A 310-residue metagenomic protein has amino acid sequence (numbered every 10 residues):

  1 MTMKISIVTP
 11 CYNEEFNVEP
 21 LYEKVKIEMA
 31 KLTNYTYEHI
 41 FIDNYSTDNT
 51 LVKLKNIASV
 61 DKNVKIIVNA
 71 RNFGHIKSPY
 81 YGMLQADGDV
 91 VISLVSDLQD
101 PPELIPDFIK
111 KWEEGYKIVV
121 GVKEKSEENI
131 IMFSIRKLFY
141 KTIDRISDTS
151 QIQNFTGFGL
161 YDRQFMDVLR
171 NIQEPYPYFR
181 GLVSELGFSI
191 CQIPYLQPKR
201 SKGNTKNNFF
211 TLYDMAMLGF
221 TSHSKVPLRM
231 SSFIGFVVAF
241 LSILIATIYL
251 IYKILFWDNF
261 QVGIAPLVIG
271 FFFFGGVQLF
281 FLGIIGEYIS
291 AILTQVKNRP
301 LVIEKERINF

Functional and structural regions predicted by a protein language model:
M1-I130: Structured catalytic core of nucleotide-sugar glycosyltransferases
T2, Y178-F310: Hydrophobic helical membrane-anchoring modules
P10, N69-R71, G159, S232 (+2 more regions): Short conserved micro-motifs on helix faces and helix-strand junctions that flank and scaffold key functional residues
N13, I27, K31, N56 (+8 more regions): Conserved amphipathic alpha-helical interaction elements at protein-protein interfaces in regulatory, energy-coupling
N13-F16, Q99, E103, R170 (+3 more regions): Residues in soluble alpha-helical coiled-coils and helical-bundle/repeat scaffolds
N69-R71, H75-Q85, P102-L182, P198-M217: Acceptor/aglycone-binding surface of glycosyltransferases and processive sugar-polymer synthases
